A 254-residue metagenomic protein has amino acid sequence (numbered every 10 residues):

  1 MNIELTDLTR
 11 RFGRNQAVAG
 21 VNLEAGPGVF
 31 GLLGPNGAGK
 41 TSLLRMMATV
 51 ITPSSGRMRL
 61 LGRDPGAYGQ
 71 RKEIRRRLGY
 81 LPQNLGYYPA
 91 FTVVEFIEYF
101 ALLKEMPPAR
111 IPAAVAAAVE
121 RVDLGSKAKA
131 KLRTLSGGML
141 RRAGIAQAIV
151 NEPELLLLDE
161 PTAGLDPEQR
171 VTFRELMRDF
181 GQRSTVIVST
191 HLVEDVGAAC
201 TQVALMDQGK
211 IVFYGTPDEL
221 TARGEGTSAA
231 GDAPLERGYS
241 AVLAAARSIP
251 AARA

Functional and structural regions predicted by a protein language model:
A48: Helix-to-loop junction immediately C-terminal to a conserved catalytic motif
G56-A67, E73-I74: Conserved ABC transporter NBD signature motif
E98, L102, A109-K127: Conserved ABC ATPase "signature" region
K131-G138: Conserved ABC ATPase signature
V150-E154, R183: A short, proline-enriched helix->beta-strand linker immediately N-terminal to the Walker B motif in ABC-type P-loop
L156-E160: Catalytic Walker B motif of ABC-type/P-loop ATPase nucleotide-binding domains
